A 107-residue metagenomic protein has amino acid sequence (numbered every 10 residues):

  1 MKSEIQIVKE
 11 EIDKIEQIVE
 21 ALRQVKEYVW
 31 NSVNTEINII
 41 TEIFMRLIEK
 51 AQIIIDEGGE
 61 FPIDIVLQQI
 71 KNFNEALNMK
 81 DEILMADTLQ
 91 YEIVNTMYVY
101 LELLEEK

Functional and structural regions predicted by a protein language model:
M1-K107: C-terminal-biased regions
